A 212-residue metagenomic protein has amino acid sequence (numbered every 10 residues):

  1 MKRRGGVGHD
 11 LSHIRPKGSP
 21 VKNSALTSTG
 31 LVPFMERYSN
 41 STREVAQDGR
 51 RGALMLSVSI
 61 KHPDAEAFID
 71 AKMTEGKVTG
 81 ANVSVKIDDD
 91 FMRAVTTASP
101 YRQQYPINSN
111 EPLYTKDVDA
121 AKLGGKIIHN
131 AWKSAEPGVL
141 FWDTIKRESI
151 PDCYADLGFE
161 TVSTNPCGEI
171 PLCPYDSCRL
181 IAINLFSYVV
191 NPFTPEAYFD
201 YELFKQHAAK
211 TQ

Functional and structural regions predicted by a protein language model:
M1-F204: Active-site cavity-forming subdomains of large catalytic enzyme subunits
L203-T211: Basic, alpha-helical interaction scaffolds
